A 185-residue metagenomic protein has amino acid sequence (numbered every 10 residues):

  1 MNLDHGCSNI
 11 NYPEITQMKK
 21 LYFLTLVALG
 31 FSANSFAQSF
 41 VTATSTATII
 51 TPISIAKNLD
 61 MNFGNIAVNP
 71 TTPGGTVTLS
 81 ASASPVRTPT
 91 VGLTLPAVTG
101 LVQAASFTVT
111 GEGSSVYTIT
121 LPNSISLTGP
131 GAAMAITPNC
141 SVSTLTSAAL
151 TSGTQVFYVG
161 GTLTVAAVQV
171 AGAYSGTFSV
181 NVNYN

Functional and structural regions predicted by a protein language model:
M1-Q17: Short, Lys/Arg-enriched N-terminal segments with co-localized hydrophobic residues within the first ~10-30 amino acids
C7, L24-T25, T42-S45: Short helix-onset patch at the extreme N-terminus, typifying the N->h transition of secretory signal peptides
T16-Q17, F31-A37: Sec/Tat signal peptide C-region and signal peptidase I cleavage site
L21-F31: Sec-dependent N-terminal signal peptides
Q38-I119, S147-N185: N-terminal small/polar-rich segments of proteins
I119-S126: Short acidic, flexible loop segments centered on an aromatic residue
I125, M134-I136, G161: Cell-envelope/extracellular anchoring and linker segments
G131-V142: Short beta-strand and strand-turn-strand segments in soluble, beta-rich domains
